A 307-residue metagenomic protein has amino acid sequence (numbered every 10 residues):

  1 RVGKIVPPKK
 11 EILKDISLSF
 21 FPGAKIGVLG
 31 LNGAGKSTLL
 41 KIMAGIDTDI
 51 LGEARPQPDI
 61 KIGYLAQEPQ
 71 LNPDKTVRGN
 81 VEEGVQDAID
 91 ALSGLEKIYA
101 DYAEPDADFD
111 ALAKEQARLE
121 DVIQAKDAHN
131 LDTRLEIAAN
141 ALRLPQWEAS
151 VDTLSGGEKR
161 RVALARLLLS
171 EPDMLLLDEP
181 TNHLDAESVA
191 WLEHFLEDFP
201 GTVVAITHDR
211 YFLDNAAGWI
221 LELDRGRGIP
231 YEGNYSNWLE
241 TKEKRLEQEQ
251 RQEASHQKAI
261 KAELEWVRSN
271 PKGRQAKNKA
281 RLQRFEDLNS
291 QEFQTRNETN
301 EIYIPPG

Functional and structural regions predicted by a protein language model:
R1-A254, P305-G307: ABC ATP-binding cassette signature C-motif
D121, E265-N270, N300-Y303: Short hinge/gating elements
T241-R274, N278-R284, L288-T295: Intracellular alpha-helical coupling/juxtamembrane segments of multi-pass membrane proteins
E292-G307: Short, flexible cytosolic linker that couples an ABC transmembrane/permease module to its adjacent nucleotide-binding
